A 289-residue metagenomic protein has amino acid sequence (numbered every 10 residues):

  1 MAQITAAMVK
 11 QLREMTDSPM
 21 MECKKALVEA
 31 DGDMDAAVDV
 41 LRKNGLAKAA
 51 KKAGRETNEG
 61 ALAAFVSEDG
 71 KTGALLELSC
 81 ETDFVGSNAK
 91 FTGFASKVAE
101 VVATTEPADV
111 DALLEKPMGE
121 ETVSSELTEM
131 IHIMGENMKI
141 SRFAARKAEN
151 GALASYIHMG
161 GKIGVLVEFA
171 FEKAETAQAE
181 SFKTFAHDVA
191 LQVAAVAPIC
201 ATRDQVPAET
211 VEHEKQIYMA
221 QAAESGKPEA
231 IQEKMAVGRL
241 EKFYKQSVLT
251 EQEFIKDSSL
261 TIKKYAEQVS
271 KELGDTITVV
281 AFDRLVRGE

Functional and structural regions predicted by a protein language model:
A2-E289: N-terminal assembly/interaction segments in proteins that build large macromolecular machines
